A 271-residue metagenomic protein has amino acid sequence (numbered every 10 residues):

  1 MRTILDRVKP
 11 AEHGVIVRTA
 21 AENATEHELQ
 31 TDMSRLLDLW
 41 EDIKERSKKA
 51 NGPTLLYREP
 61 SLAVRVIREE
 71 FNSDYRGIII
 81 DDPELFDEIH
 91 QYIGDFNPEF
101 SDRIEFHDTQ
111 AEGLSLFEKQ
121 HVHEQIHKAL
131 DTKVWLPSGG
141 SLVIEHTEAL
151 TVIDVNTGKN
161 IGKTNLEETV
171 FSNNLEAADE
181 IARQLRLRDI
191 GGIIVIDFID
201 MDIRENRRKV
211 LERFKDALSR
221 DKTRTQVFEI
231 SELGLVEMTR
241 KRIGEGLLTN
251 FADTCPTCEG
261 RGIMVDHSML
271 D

Functional and structural regions predicted by a protein language model:
M1-L142, T147-E148, N250-D271: OB-fold/S1-family RNA-binding modules
K9, V15, L36, L136-D271: Conserved glycine-centered short motifs in functionally critical loops
